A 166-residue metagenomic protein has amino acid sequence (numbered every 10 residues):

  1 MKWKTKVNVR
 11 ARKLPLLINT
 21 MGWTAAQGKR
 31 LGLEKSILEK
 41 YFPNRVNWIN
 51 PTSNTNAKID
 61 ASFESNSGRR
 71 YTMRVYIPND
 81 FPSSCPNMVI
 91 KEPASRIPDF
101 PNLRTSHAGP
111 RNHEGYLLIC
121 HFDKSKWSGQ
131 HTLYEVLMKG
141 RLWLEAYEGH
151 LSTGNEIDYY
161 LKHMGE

Functional and structural regions predicted by a protein language model:
M1-R74, D80-E166: UBC/E2-like fold recognition across ubiquitin and ubiquitin-like conjugation systems, capturing catalytically active
